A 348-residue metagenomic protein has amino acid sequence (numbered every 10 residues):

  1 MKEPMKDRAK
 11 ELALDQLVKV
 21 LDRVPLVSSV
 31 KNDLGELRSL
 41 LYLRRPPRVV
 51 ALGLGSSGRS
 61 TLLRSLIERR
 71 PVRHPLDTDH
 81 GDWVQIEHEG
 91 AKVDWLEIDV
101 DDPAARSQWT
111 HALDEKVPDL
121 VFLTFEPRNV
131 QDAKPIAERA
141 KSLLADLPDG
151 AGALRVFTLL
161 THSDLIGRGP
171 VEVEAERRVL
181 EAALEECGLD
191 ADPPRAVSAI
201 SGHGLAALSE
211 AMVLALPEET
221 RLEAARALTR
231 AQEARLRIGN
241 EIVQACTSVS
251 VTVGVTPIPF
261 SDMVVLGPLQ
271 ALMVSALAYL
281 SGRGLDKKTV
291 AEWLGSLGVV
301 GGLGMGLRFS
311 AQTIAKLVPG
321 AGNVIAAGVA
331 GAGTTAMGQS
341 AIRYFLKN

Functional and structural regions predicted by a protein language model:
K2-L96, S275, G284, Q339: Conserved G1/Walker A P-loop phosphate-binding module
D22-V30, L40, R48-A51, S201-V251: C-terminal-of-GTPase-core extension/linker across diverse P-loop GTPases
L62, F122, I258, V274 (+1 more regions): Residue-level signature of catalytic and energy-coupling elements of molecular machines, predominantly ATP/GTP-dependent
K92-P148: Switch II of P-loop NTPase G domains
G152-F157, H162-A225: Canonical P-loop GTPase G-domain recognition
A231, G298, G302, A341: Flexible loop/N-cap segments at domain edges
I242-L280, G284-T334: Membrane-inserting effector segments that mediate pore formation, membrane fusion, or transient membrane insertion
T335-N348: Hydrophobic alpha-helical transmembrane segments of membrane transport and translocation systems, primarily multi-pass
